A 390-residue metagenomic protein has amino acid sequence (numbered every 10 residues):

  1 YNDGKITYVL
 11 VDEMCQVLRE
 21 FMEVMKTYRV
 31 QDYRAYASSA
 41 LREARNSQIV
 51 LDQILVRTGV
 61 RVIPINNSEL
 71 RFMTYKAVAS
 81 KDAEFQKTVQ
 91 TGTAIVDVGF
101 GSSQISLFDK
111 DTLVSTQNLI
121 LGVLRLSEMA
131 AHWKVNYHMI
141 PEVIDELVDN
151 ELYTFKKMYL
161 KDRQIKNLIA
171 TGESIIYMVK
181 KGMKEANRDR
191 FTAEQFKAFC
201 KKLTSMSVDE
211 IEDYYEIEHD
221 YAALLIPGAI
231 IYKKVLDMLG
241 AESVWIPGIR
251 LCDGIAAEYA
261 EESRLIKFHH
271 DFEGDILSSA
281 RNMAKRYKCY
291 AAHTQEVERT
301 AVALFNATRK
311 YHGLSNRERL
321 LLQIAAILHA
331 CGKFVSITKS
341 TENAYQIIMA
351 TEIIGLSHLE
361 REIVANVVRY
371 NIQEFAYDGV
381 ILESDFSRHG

Functional and structural regions predicted by a protein language model:
N2-Y28, A40-R45, V50, V56-Q90 (+2 more regions): Helical "lid/coupling" subdomains associated with nucleotide-phosphate turnover
D32-Y33: Post-signal peptide N-terminal segment of secreted/secretory-pathway proteins
G92-V96: Two-metal-ion RNase H-like nuclease active-site motif
G99-S102: Active-site-adjacent helix-turn-beta-strand microarchitecture at beta-sheet edges that either contains or buttresses
